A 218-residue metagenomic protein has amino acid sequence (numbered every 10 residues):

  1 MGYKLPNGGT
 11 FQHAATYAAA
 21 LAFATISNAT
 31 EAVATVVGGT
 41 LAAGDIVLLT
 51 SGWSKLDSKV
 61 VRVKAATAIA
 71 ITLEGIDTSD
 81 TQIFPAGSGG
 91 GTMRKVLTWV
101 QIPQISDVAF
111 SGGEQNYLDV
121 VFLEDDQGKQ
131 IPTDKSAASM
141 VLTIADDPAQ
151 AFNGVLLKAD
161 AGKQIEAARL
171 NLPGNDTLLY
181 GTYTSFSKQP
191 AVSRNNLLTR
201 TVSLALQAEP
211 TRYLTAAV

Functional and structural regions predicted by a protein language model:
G2-N7, H13-A29, V36-G39, W53-D126: Small/polar beta-strand repeat architecture
V36-S54, A161-A167: Short coil-to-beta transition motif at edge beta-strands of beta-rich domains
I46, S58-R62, A70, T177-T182 (+1 more regions): Well-ordered beta-strand positions in beta-sheet-rich domains
D125-G128, S187-K188: Short structured motifs
K129-P148, N196-R212: Oligomerization/assembly interface segments of phage tail-like spikes and tubes
F152-Y180: Short, acidic/charged, Gly/Pro-enriched secondary-structure junctions
N153-G154, Y213-V218: Short, charged, solvent-exposed linker or helix-capping segments at domain edges/interfaces that act as flexible hinges
R169-Y213: Short beta-strand and beta-hairpin "edge-sheet" elements
